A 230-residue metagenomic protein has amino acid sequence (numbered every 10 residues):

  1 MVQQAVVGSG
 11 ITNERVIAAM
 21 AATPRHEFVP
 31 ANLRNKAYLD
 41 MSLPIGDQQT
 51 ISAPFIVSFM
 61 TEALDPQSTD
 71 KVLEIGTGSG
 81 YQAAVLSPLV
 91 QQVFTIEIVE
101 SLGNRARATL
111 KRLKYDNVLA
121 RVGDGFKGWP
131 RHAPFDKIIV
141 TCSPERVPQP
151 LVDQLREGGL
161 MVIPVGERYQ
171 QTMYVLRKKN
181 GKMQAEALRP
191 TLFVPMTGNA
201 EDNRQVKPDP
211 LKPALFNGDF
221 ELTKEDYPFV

Functional and structural regions predicted by a protein language model:
M1-L73, T77, V85, L89 (+3 more regions): Class I SAM-dependent transferase core
F28-P30, M196-T197, K224-V230: Short, solvent-exposed loop/turn elements at domain surfaces
D65-Y174: Conserved nucleotide-cofactor-binding alpha/beta core module
R131, Y169, G181, K212-P213: Extracytoplasmic/secreted proteins and extracellular or luminal domains
I163-V165, Y169, P195, A200-Q205: Extracellular beta-propeller repeat domains
V165-L192: Conserved class I S-adenosyl-L-methionine
Q205-V230: Extracellular and organelle-lumenal recognition/adhesion modules and their flexible linkers in secreted
